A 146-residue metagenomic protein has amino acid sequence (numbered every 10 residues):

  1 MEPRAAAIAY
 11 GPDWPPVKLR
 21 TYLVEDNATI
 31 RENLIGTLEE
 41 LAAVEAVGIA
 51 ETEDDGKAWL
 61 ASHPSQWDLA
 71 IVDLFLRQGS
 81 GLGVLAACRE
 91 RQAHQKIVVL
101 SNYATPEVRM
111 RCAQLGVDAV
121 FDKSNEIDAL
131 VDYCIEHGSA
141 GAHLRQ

Functional and structural regions predicted by a protein language model:
M1-Y22, A28, D128-Q146: Non-catalytic signal-transmission and effector/linker regions of two-component phosphorelay proteins
A28-G48: Two-component/phosphorelay signaling modules centered on CheY-like receiver
I49-L69: Acidic, metal-coordinating helix/loop segments flanking the phosphotransfer/catalytic sites of two-component signaling
A61-S65, A87-Q95, L115: Conserved phosphotransfer cores of two-component systems
W67, I71-A86: Conserved phosphotransfer microenvironments
A70, I97, V120-F121: Two-component signal transduction core modules
G83, A104-F121, N125: Alpha4 helix (beta4-alpha4-beta5 surface) of REC/receiver domains from two-component response regulators
